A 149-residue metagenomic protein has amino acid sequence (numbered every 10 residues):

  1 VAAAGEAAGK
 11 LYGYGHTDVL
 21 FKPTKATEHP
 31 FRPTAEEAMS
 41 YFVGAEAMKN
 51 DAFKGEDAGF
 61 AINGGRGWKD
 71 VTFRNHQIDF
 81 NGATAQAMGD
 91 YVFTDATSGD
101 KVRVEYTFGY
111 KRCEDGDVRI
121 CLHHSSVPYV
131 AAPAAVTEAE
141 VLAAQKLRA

Functional and structural regions predicted by a protein language model:
V1-A52, D117-A149: Terminal "cap-and-tail" regions of soluble proteins that handle hydrophobic small molecules
K22-T97: Surface-exposed, charged secondary-structure patches
F80-M88, V92, T97-L142, K146: Short beta-strand edge/turn micro-motifs at domain boundaries
